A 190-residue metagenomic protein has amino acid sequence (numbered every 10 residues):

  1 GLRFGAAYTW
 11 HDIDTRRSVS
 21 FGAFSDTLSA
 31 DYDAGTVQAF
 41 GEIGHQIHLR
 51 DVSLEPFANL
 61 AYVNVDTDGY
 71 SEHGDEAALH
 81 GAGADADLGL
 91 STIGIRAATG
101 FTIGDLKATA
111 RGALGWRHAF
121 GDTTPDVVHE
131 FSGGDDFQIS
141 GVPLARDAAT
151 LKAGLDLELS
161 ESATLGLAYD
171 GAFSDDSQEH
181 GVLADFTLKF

Functional and structural regions predicted by a protein language model:
G1-F190: Membrane translocator/pore-forming domains, dominated by Gram-negative outer-membrane beta-barrels
